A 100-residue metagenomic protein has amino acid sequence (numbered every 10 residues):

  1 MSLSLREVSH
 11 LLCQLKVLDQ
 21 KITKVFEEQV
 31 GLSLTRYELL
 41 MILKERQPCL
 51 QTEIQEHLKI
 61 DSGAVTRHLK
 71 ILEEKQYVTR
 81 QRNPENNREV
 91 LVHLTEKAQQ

Functional and structural regions predicted by a protein language model:
M1-V30: N-terminal leader segment of winged-helix/HTH proteins
S2, F26-E27, M41-I42, E85 (+1 more regions): A general structural-boundary detector
L5-L12, S33, S62, N87 (+1 more regions): Short, structured helix-loop boundary elements
L11-Q14, R36-I42, H68-I71: Residue-level recognition of specific faces of alpha-helices
I22-A64: N-terminal helix-turn-helix DNA-binding core of bacterial DNA-binding proteins
Q47-Q99: Canonical helix-turn-helix DNA-binding module
